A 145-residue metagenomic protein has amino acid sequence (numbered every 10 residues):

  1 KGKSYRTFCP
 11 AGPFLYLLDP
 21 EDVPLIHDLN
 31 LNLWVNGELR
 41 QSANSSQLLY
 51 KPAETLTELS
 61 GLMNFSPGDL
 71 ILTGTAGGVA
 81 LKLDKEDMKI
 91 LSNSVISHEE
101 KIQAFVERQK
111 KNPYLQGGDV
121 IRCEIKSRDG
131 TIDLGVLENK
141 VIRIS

Functional and structural regions predicted by a protein language model:
K1-E58, L62, S94-F105, K110-D119 (+1 more regions): Glycine-enriched loop-and-adjacent helix/strand subsegments that border the catalytic/binding cleft of enzyme cores
A11, G68, I125: Residue-level signal for inorganic ion chemistry
L62-L72: Beta-rich strand-turn-strand
V79-E86, F105-R108, R128-N139: Short, Lys/Arg- and Gly-enriched loop/turn segments at beta-strand edges
D87, L91-S92: Glycine-rich, small/acidic residue-mixed loop/short-helix segments
G118-R128: Low-complexity, intrinsically disordered Gly/Pro/Thr-rich segments
